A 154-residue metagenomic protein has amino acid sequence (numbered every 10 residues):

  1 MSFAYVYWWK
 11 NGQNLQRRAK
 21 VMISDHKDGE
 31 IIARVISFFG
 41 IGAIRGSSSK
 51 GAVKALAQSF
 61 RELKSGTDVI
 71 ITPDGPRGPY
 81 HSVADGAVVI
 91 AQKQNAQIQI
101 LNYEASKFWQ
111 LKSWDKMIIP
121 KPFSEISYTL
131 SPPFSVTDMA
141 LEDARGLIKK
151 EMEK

Functional and structural regions predicted by a protein language model:
M1-K50, Q94, Q110: Catalytic core of membrane glycerolipid acyltransferases/transacylases, capturing the structured, soluble-facing
Q16-R17, F38, A57-K154: Non-catalytic C-terminal accessory region of glycerolipid acyltransferases and related lyso-lipid remodeling enzymes
K27, S49-A52, P76-V83: Acidic, metal-coordinating catalytic cores used for nucleic-acid/nucleotide bond scission and strand-transfer chemistry
